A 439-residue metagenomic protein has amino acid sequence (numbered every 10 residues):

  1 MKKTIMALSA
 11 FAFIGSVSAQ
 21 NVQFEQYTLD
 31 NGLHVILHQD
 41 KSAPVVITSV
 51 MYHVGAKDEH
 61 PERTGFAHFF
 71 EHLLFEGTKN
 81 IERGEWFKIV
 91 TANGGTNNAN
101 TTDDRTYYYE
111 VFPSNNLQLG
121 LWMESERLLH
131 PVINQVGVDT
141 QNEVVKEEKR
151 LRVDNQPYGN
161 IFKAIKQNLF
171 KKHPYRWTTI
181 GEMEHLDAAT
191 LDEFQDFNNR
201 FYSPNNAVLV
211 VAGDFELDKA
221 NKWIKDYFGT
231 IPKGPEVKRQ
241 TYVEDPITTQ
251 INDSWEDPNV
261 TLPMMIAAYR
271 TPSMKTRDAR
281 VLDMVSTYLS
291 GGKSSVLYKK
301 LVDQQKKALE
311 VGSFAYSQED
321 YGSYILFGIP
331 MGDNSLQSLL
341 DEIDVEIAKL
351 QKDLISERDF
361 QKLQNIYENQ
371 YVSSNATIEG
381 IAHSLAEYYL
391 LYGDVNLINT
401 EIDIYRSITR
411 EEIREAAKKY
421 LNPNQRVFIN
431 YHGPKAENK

Functional and structural regions predicted by a protein language model:
T4-A7, S18-F87, Y109-F112, L121-M123 (+3 more regions): His/Glu-rich zincin catalytic helix
H38, A43-E59, G65-F69, R83-L128 (+6 more regions): M16 family metallopeptidases and their MPP-like homologs
E76-G77, L128-V136, S356: Short, polar/flexible loop-turn hinges at active-site or ligand-entry regions and domain interfaces
D103-Y109, V136-E147: Short, glycine/charge-rich beta-strand/loop segments that flank catalytic centers and engage negatively charged groups
K146-R152, V243-W255, N365-S374: Short, conserved secondary-structure transition motifs
Q195-N198, D253-S254, G312-A315, E401-I402 (+1 more regions): Generic recognition of flexible, low-complexity loop/linker segments
